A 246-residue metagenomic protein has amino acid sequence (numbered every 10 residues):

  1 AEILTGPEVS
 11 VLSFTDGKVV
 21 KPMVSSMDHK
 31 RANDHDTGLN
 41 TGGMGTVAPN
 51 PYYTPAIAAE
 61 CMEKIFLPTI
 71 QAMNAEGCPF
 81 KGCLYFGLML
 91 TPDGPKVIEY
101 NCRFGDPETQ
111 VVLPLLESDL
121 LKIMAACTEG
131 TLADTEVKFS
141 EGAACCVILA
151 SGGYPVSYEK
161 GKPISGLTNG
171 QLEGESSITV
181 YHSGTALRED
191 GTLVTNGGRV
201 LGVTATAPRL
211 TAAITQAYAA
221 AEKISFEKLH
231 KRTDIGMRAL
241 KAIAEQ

Functional and structural regions predicted by a protein language model:
A1-E2, F86-L88, D134-E136, G184-A186: Short, solvent-exposed loop/turn elements at beta->coil junctions and helix N-caps that rim active or binding pockets
A1-T109: Internal nucleotide-binding/catalytic subdomain
F14-G17, V47, P68-E76, T91 (+4 more regions): Change "in soluble alpha/beta enzymes" to "in soluble alpha/beta proteins
N33-H35, D134-E136, A186-L193: Short beta-strand/turn micro-motifs at beta-sheet edges
G42, V147, A213: Residue-level signal for inorganic ion chemistry
E60-L84, N101-E175, R188: Active-site "cap" helix and flanking loop/linker of ATP-utilizing ligase/carboxylase catalytic domains
P92, K138-E141, E173-G174, L193-R199: A structural signal for short secondary-structure junctions
T185-D190, V194-Q246: Generic C-terminus detector
